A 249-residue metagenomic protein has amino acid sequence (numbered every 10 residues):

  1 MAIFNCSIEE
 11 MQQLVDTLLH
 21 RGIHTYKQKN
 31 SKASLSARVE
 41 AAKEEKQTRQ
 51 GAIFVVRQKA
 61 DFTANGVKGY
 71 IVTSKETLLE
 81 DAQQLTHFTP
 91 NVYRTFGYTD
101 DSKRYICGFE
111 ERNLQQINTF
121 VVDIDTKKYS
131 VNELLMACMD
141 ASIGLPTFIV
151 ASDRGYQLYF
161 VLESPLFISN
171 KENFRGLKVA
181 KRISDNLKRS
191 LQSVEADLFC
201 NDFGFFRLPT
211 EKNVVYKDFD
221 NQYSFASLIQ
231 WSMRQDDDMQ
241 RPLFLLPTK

Functional and structural regions predicted by a protein language model:
M1-Y156, E163-L177: Signature for HUH/AEP ssDNA processing cores
E111-K128, P165-K249: DNA replication initiation modules
Y156-Q157, L208: A short acidic, often aromatic-flanked loop/helix-cap motif at beta-alpha or helix-coil junctions that lines enzyme
